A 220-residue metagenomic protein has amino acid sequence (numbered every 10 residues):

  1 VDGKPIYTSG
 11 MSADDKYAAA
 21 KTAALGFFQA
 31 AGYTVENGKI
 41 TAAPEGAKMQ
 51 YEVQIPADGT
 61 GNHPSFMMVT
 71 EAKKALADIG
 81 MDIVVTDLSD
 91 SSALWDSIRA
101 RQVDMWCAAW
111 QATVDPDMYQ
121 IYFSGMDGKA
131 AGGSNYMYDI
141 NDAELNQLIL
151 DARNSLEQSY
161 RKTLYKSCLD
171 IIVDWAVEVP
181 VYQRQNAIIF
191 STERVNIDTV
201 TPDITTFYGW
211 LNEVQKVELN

Functional and structural regions predicted by a protein language model:
V1-T22, E36-K48, S97-R101, I121-N154 (+1 more regions): Short, solvent-exposed loop/beta-turn-alpha elements that line the ligand-binding surface or hinge of extracytoplasmic
D2-K21, Y33-A112, N186: Ligand/substrate-recognition segments at binding pockets and active sites
A18, F66, D142, Q158-K162: Non-membrane alpha-helical structural segments and their capping/turn regions in soluble enzymes
L25-T34, K73-M81, R99-V103, A108-Q111 (+3 more regions): Sec-exported extracytoplasmic/periplasmic mature domains
F28, H63-V69, P116-I121, T192-R194: Short, solvent-exposed loop/turn and secondary-structure capping segments
H63, A109-I121, S134-D139: Short, basic, helix/turn surface patches
I83-D87, A143, S159: Acidic/polar-rich alpha-helix caps and helix-coil junctions
